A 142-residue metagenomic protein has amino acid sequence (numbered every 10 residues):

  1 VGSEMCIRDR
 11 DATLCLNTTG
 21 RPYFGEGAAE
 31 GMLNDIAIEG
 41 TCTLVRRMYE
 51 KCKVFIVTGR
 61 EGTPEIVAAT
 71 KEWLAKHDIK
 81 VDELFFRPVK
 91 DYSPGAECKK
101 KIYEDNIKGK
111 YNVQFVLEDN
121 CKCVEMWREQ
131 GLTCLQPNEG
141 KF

Functional and structural regions predicted by a protein language model:
V1-C6: Short, small-residue-biased leader/transition segments that mark boundaries at the very start of proteins
I7-T18: Asp-based phosphoryl-transfer active-site loop
T13-C15, E61-T63, D91, C121-C123 (+1 more regions): Short, solvent-exposed loop/turn segments at secondary-structure junctions
Y23-I56, T63-A68, E97: Short, acidic loop-to-helix structural element flanking the phosphoryl-transfer center in phosphate-processing enzymes
M48-F55, R60-K90: Substrate-recognition/cap helix-loop segment adjacent to the acidic, metal-dependent catalytic center of Asp-based
A68-D78, K101-N106, E125-G131: Short, aromatic/basic amphipathic alpha-helical patches
F86, S93-Y111: Donor nucleotide-activated moiety binding/catalytic core segment of transferases that use nucleotide-activated donors
Y103, Y111-F142: Acidic, Mg2+-coordinating phosphoryl-transfer loop and its flanking beta/alpha structural elements, shared across
